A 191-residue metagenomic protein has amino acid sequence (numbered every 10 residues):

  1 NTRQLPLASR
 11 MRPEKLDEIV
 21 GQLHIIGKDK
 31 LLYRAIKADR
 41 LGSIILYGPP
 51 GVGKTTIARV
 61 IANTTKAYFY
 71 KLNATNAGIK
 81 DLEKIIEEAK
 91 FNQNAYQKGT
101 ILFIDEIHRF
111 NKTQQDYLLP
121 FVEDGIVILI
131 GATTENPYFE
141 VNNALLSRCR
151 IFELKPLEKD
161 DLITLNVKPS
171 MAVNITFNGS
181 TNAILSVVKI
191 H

Functional and structural regions predicted by a protein language model:
R3-I44, E88: Pre-Walker A (pre-P-loop) alpha-helix and adjacent loop at the N terminus of AAA/AAA+ ATPase modules, a conserved
K28-D29, F69-T100: Short glycine-rich substrate-engagement loop in P-loop NTPases that contacts/grips substrate
I36-K71, L119: Walker A/P-loop
A67, A144-K155: A short helix-turn-beta junction within AAA+ P-loop NTPase domains corresponding to the substrate/partner-engaging
N73, R150-I163: Conserved AAA+ ATPase "SRH/arginine-finger" region at the nucleotide-binding site
D105-E106: Walker B catalytic acidic pair
T113-N136, N143-A144: Conserved catalytic/switch belt of AAA+ P-loop NTPases
R148, D161-T176: Conserved AAA+ ATPase "sensor/coupling" helix adjacent to the nucleotide-binding pocket
